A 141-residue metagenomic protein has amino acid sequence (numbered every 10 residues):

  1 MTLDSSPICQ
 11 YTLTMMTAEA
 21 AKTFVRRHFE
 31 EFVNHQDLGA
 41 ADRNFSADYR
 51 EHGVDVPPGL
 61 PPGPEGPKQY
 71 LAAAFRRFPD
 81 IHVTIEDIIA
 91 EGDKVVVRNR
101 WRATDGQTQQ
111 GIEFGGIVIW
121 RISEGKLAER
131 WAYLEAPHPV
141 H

Functional and structural regions predicted by a protein language model:
T2-A47, H141: Short, low-complexity N-terminal intrinsically disordered segments enriched in polar/charged residues
F24, L38-G92: A solvent-exposed, acidic/Ser-Thr-rich amphipathic alpha-helical stretch
R50, Q110, K126-A128: Residue-level signal for well-ordered, solvent-exposed loop/turn and beta-edge residues enriched in charged/polar side
L71, V83-I89, R100-A103, G115-W120: Hydrophobic/aromatic beta-strand elements that line small-molecule binding cavities or substrate pockets in beta-rich
R76-R77, A103-E113: Short, cysteine-centered beta-strand-loop-beta hairpins and adjacent loop/turn segments enriched in charged/polar
I88-V95, R121-L127: A short, structured loop/turn motif at beta-sheet edges
G115-H141: Short beta-strand edge/turn micro-motifs at domain boundaries
